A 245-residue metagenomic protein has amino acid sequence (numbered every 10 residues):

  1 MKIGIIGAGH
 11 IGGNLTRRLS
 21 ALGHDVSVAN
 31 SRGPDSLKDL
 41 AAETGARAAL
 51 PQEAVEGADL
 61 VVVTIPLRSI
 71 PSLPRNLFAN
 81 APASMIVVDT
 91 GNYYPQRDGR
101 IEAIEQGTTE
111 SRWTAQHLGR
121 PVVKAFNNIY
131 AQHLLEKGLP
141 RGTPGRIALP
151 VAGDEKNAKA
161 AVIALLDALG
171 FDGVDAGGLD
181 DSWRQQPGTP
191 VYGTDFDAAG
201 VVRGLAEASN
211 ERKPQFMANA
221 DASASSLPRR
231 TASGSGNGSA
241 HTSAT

Functional and structural regions predicted by a protein language model:
M1-D39, E43: NAD(P)+-binding Rossmann beta1-loop-alpha1 motif at the extreme N-terminus of oxidoreductases
A42-G45, A83, L118, L169: Short, structured coil segments at secondary-structure junctions
E43-R47, I104-Q106, P140-T143, Y192-T194: Short, hinge-like loop/turn segments at secondary-structure boundaries
G45-V88, N92-D98: Rossmann-like NAD(P)-binding element
A48, P121-N127, V174-G178: General beta-strand structural signal in soluble alpha/beta enzymes
G91-P140: Rossmann-fold NAD(P)-binding glycine/threonine-rich loop
P144-T245: Active-site-lining helix/loop region of Rossmann-like oxidoreductase modules
